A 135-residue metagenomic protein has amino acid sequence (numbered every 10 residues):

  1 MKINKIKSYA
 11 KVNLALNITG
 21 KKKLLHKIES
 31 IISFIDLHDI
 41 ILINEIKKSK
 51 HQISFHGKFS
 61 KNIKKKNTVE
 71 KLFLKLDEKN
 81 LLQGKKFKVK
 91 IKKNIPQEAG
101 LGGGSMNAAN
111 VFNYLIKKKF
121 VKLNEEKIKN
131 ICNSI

Functional and structural regions predicted by a protein language model:
M1-A99, I116-E125: ATP-binding N-lobe of GHMP and related small-molecule kinases
E70, A109-N113, K129: Predominant activation on well-ordered alpha-helical scaffold segments within soluble catalytic domains
S105-K119: Short, small-residue alpha-helix embedded
L123-I135: Alpha/beta catalytic cores of group-transfer enzymes, especially the acyltransferase/condensing modules of polyketide
